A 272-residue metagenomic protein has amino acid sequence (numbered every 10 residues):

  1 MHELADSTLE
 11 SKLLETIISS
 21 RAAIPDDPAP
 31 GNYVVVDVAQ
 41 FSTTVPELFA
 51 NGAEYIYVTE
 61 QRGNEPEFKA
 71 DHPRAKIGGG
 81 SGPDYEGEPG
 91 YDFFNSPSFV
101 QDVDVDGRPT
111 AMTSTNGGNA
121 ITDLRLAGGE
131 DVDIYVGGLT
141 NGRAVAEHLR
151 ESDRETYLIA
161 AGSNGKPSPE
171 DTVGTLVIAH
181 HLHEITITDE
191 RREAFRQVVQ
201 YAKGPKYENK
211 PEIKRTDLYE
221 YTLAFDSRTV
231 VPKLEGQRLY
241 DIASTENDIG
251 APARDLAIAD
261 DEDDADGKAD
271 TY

Functional and structural regions predicted by a protein language model:
M1-I18: Short glycine- and acidic-rich boundary segments immediately preceding or forming the N-terminal edge of structured
E15-T16, G31-V34, E54-I56, R74-G78 (+4 more regions): Structural motif
S19-R21, V36-A39, T59-R62, G79-G82 (+7 more regions): Fold-independent oxyanion-binding glycine-rich loops and adjacent beta-strand/coil segments at enzyme active sites
R21-D26, G31-L48: Short acidic, Gly/Ser-rich segments with clustered Asp/Glu that frequently serve as metal-coordination loops in enzyme
V36-T43, E60-G63, T115, T140 (+4 more regions): Conserved active-site and cofactor/substrate-binding residues in soluble primary-metabolism enzymes
S42-K76: A short alpha/beta connector and helix-capping loop motif
H72, P89-D133, S152, P169-Y272: Long, charged alpha-helical interface segments
T156-S163, T186: Glycine-rich anion-binding loop/nest that anchors nucleotide
